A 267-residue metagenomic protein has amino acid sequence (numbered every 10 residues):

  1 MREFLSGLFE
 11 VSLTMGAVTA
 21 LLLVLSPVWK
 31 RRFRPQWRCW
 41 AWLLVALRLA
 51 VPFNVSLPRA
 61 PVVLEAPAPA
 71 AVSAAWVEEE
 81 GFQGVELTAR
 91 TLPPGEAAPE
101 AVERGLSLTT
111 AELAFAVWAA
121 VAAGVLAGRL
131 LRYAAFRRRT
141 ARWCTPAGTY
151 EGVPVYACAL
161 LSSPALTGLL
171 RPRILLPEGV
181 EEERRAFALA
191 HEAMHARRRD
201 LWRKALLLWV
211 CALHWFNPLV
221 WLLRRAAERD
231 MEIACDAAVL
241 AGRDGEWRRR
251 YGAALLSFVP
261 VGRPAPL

Functional and structural regions predicted by a protein language model:
M1-A127, L131-T145, G152, L169: Hydrophobic membrane-embedded segments
V11-T19, D200, K204, G245 (+1 more regions): Hydrophobic alpha-helical transmembrane segments in multi-pass membrane proteins
F33, R137-C144, E178-G179, E183 (+1 more regions): Active-site metal-coordination segments of metallo-dependent hydrolases
P154-C158: General small-molecule cofactor/ligand-binding pocket signal
L160-E183: Active-site scaffold of zinc-dependent metalloenzymes
A186-D200, L207, C235-D236: Active-site recognition of the HExxH zinc-binding catalytic motif
R197-R198, W221-L267: Short helix/loop segments within enzyme catalytic domains that coordinate or immediately flank catalytic cofactors
R198-E228: A Zn2+-metalloprotease active-site environment signal
